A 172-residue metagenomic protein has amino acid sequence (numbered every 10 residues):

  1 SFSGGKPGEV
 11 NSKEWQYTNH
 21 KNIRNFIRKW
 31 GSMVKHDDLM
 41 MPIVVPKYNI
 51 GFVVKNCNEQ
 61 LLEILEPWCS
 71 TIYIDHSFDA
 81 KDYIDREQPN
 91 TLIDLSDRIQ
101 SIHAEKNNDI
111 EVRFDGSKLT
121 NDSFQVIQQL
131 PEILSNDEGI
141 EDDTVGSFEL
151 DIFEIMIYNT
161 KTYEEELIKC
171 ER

Functional and structural regions predicted by a protein language model:
F2-E105, G146-R172: C-terminal, non-catalytic tails of nucleotide-sugar-dependent glycosyltransferases
I93-I133, F153: Short, well-ordered secondary-structure micro-motifs within conserved domains or adaptor modules
L134-T144: ANL superfamily adenylate-forming
